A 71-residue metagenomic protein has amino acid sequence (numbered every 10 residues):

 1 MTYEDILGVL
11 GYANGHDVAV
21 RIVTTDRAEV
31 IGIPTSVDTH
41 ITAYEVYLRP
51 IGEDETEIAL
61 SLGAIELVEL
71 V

Functional and structural regions predicted by a protein language model:
M1-V71: Conserved RNA-binding domains used in RNP assembly and mRNA/RNA metabolism
